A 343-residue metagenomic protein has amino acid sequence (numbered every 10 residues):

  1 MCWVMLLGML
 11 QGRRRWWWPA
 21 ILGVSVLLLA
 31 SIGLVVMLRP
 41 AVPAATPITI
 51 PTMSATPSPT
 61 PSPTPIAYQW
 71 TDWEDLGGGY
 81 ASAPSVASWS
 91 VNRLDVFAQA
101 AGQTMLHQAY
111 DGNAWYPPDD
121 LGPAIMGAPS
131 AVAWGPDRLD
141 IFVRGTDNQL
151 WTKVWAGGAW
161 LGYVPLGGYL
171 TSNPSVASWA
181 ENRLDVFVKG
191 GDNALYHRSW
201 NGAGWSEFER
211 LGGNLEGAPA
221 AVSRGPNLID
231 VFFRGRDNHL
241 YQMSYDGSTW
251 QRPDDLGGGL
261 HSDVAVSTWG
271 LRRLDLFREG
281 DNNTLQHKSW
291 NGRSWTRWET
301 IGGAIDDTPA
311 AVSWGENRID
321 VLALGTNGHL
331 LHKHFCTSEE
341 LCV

Functional and structural regions predicted by a protein language model:
M1-R13, I48: Juxtamembrane low-complexity tails/linkers enriched in Ser/Thr-Pro and polybasic
L10, L38, I48-M53, L341: Hydrophobic/aromatic hotspots within intrinsically disordered, low-complexity regions
Q11-V24: N-terminal Sec-pathway targeting helices
L22-I32: Core hydrophobic alpha-helical transmembrane segments of single-pass membrane proteins
I32-A45: Hydrophobic single-pass membrane-insertion segments
V42-I66: Ser/Thr-rich, Proline-interspersed low-complexity disordered segments
P65-V343: A structural motif
